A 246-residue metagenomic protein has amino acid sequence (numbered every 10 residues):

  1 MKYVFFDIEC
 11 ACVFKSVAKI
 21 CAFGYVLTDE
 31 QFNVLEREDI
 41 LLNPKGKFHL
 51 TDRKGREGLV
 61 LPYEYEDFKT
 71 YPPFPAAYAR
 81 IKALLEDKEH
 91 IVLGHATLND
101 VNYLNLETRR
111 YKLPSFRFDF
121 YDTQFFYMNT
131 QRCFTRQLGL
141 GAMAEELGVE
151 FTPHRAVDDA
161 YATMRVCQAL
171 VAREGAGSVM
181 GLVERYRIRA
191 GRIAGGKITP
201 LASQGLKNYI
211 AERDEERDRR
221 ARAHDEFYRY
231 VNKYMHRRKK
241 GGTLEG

Functional and structural regions predicted by a protein language model:
K2-V4, I8-N105, R117, E145: Conserved non-catalytic scaffold segment of RNase H-like nuclease domains
F6, Y121, D158: Active-site flanking residues adjacent to catalytic metal/cofactor-binding acidic residues
C10-C12, F125, A162: Short, glycine/acidic-enriched loop or turn micro-motifs at the edges of active sites
G55-R56, C133-A142: Short, surface-exposed amphipathic charged segments that create phosphate/polyanion-binding patches used for binding
I91-L98, Y103, E107, L138-S203: Acidic, Mg2+-coordinating catalytic module of metal-dependent nucleases/exonucleases that use a two-metal-ion mechanism
R109-S115, D119: A mobile, often basic/glycine-rich helix-loop segment that functions as the active-site lid/recognition loop
Y121-R136: Short alpha-helix plus adjacent loop in nuclease-associated cores
A169-G246: Acidic two-metal-ion nuclease catalytic site recognized across multiple nuclease folds, prominently DnaQ/RNase D-T
